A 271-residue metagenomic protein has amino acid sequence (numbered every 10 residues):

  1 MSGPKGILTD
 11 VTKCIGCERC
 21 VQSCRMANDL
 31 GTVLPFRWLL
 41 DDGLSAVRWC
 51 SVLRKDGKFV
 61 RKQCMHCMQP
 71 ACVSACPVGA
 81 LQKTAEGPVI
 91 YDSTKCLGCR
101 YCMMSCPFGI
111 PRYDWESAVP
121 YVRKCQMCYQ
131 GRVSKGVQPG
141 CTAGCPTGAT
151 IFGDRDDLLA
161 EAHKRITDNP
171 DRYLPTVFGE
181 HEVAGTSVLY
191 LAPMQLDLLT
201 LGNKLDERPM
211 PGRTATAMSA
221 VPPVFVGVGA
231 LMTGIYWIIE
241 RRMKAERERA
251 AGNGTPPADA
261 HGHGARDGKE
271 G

Functional and structural regions predicted by a protein language model:
M1-G271: Non-ligating segments of multi-cofactor redox enzymes
